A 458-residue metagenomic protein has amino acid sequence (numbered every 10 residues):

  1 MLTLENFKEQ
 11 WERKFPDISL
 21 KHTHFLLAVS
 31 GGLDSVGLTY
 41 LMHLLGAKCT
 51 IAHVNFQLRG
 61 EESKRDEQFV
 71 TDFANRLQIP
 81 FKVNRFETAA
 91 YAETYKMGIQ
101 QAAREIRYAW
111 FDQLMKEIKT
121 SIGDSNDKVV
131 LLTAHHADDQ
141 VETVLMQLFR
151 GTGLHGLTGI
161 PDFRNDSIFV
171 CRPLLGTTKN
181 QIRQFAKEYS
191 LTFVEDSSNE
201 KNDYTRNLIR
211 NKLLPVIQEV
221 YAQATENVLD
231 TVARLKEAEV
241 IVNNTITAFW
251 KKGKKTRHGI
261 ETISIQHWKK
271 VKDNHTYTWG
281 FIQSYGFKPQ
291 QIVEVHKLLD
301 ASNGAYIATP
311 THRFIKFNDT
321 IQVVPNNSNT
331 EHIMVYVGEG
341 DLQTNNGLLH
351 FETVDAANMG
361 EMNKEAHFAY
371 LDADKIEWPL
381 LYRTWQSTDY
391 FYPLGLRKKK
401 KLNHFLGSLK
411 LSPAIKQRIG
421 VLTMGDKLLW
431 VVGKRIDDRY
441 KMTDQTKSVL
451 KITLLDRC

Functional and structural regions predicted by a protein language model:
M1-P215, N244: Core alpha/beta nucleotide-donor-binding catalytic domains of modification enzymes
L2-L33, T50-V54, F86-T88, I106 (+2 more regions): AMP-forming adenylation/ATP pyrophosphatase catalytic core
Q78-F81, A109-D112, T158-D162, S198-N199 (+6 more regions): Short, surface-exposed, polar/charged, turn-prone segments marking secondary-structure boundaries
R150, L154, K179, Q218-A222 (+3 more regions): Alpha-helix boundary/capping and short turn/kink residues
E200-R206, N227-K236: Internal, active-site/partner-interface "lid" segment
N211-K212, V216-V228: Conserved anion/nucleotide-ligand pocket segment
